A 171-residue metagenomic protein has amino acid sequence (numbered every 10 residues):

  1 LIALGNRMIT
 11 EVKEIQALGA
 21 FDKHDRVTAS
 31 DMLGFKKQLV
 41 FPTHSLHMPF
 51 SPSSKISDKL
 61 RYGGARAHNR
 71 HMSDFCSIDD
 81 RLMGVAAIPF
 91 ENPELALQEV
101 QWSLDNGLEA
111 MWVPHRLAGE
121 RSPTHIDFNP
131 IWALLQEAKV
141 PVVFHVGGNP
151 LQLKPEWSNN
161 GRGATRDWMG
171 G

Functional and structural regions predicted by a protein language model:
L1-G171: Helix-coil boundary/capping segments in enzymes
